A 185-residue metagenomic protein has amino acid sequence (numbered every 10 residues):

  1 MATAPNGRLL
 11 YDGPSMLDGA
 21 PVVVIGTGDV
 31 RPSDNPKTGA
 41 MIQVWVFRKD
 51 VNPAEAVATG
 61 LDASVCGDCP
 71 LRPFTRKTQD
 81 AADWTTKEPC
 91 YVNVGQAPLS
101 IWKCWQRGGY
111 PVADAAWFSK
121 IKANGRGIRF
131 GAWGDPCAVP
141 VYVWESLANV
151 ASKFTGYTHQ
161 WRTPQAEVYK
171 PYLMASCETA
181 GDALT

Functional and structural regions predicted by a protein language model:
M1-T185: Class I S-adenosyl-L-methionine
